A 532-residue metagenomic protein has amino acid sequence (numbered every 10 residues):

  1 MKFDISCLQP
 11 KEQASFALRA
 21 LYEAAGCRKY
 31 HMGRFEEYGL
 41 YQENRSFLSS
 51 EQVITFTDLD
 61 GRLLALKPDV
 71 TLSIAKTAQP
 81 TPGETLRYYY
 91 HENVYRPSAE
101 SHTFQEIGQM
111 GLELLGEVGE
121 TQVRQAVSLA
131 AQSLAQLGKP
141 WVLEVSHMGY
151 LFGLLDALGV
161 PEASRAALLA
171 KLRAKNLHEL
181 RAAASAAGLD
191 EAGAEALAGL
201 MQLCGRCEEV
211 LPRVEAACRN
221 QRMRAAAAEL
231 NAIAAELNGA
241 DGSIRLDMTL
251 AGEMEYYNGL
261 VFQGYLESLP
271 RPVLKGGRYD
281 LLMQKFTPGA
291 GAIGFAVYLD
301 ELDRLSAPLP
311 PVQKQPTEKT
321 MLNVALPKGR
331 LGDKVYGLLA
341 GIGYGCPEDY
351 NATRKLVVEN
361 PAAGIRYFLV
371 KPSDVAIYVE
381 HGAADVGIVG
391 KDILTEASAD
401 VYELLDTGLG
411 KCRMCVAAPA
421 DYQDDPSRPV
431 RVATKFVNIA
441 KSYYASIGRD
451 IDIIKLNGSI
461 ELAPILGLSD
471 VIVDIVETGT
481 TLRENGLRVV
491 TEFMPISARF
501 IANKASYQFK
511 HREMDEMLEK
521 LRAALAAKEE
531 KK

Functional and structural regions predicted by a protein language model:
C7-A25, E36-E37, D69-P82, Y89-K139 (+1 more regions): Positively charged, Gly/Ser-enriched RNA/tRNA-binding surfaces
E12-G33, G329-E348: Intrinsically disordered, low-complexity, positively charged segments
R34-L64, M414: Polyanion/phosphate-binding surface patch
Q52-H102, V375, E380-V389: Glycine-rich, N-terminal phosphate-binding loop and its surrounding beta-alpha-beta segment
D60-R62, L114-E120, S506: A generic structural motif
E106-M110, S146-G153: Short, conserved phosphate-binding/catalytic loop or strand-edge motifs used in phosphoryl-/nucleotidyl-transfer
L151-G242, E477, G486-R488, K510-K531: Long, charged alpha-helical interface segments
T317-K532: Domain-level signature for soluble enzymes in the chorismate/prephenate branch of the shikimate pathway
